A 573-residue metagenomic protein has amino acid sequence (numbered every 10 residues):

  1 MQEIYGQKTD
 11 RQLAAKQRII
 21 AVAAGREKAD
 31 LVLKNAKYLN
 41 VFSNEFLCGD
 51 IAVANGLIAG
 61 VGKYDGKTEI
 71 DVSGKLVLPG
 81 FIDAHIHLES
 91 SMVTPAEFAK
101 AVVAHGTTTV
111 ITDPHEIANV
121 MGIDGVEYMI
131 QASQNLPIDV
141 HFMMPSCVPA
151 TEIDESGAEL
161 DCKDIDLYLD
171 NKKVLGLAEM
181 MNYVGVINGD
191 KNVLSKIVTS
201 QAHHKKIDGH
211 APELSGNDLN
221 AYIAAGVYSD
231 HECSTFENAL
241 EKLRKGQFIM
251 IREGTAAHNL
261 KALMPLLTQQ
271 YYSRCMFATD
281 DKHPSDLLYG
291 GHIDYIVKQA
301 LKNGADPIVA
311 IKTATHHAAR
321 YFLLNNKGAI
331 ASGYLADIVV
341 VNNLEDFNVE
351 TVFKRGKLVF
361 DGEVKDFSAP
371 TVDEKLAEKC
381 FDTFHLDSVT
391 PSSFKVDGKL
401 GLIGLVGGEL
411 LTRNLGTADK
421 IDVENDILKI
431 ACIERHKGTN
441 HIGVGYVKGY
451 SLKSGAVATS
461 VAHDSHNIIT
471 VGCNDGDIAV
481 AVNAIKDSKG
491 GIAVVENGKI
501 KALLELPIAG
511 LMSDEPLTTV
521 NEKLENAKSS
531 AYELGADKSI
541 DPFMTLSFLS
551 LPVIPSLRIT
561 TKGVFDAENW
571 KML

Functional and structural regions predicted by a protein language model:
M1-A54, G62, V103-H105, L288-G304 (+1 more regions): Active-site microenvironment of metallo-dependent hydrolases
Q2-A23, A99-K206, Q270, I500-E505: Divalent-metal coordination cores built from histidine and acidic residues
E27-K34, Y64-T112: Replace "His-x-His-based motif
A36, G56, G74, H85 (+8 more regions): Divalent metal-coordination and catalytic microenvironments
D83-T94, P149-D161, Y228: Active-site mouth loops of central-metabolism enzymes
H87-S91, H115-I117, P145-A150, M180-Y183 (+4 more regions): Active-site beta-loop-alpha junctions enriched in small/polar residues
M121-G125, T151-G157, N188-N192, D218-Y222 (+8 more regions): Short acidic, glycine/serine/threonine-rich loops at helix termini
E159-E179, G185-M250, A257-F277, L288-K302 (+1 more regions): Histidine/acidic residue-rich metal-binding segments in metalloenzymes
